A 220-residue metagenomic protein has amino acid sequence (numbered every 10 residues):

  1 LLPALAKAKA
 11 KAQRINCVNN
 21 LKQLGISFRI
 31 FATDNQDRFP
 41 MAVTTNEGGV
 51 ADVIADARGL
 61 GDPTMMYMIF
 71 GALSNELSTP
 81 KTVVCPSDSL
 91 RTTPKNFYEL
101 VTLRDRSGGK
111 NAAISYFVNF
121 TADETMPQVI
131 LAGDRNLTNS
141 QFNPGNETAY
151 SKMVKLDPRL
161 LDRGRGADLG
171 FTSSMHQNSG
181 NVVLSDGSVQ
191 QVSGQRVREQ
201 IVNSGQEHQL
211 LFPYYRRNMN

Functional and structural regions predicted by a protein language model:
L1-N19: Amphipathic alpha-helical segments typified by the pilin-like N-terminal helix that continues immediately C-terminal
I15-N220: Short, well-structured segments within or immediately adjacent to enzyme catalytic domains that line ligand-binding
